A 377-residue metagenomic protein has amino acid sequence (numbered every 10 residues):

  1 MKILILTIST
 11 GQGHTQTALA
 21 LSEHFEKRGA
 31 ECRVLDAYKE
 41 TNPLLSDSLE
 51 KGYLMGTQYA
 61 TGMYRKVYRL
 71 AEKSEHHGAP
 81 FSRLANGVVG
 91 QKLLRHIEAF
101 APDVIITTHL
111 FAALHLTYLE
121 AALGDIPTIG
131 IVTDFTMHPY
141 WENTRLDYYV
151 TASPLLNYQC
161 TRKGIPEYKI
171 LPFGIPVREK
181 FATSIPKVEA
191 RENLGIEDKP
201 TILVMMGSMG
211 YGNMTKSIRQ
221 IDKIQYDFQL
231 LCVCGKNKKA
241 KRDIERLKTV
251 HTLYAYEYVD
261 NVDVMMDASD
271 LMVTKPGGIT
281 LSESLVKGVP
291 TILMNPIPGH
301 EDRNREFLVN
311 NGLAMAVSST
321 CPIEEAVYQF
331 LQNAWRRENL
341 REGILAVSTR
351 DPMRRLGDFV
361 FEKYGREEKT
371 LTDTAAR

Functional and structural regions predicted by a protein language model:
A20-L94: Conserved N-terminal ligand/cofactor-binding loop architecture of enzyme catalytic domains
A121-T183: Active-site-proximal region of nucleotide-activated glycan assembly enzymes, centered on histidine/acidic-rich loops
T183-G195: A short helix/loop element that forms part of the nucleotide-sugar donor recognition site in Leloir-type
I196-A268: Donor-nucleotide binding loops and adjacent catalytic segments primarily of GT-B fold Leloir glycosyltransferases
D267-G277: Acidic donor-binding loop of glycosyltransferase active sites
V309-W335: C-terminal "capping" alpha-helix adjacent to the active site of nucleotide-linked donor transferases in cell-envelope
R336-R350: A short, well-ordered alpha-helix in the C-terminal region of glycosyltransferases
T349-R377: C-terminal alpha-helical cap of glycosyltransferases
